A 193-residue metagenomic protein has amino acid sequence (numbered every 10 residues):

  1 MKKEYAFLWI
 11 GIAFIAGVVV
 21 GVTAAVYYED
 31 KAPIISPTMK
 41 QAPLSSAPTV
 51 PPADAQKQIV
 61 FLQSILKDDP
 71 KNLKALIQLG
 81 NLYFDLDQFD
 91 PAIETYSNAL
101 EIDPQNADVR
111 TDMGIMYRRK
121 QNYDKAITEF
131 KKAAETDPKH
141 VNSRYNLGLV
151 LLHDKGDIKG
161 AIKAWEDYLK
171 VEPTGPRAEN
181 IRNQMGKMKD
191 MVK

Functional and structural regions predicted by a protein language model:
M1-V60: Long, contiguous interaction/recruitment modules in multidomain scaffold/adaptor proteins
S64-I65, N98-A99, K132-A133, D167-Y168: Canonical positions in the second alpha-helix
D68-D69, I102, T136-D137, V171-T174: Structural marker of alpha-solenoid helical repeat scaffolds
L73-K74, A107-D108, V141-N142, P176: Helix-start (N-cap) detector for alpha-helical repeat units in TPR-like alpha-solenoids, especially tetratricopeptide
Q78, D112, N146, N180-Q184: Canonical tetratricopeptide repeat
F84, T111, R118, L152-H153: Position-specific recognition of the canonical hydrophobic site in helix A of tetratricopeptide repeat
L86, K120, D154-K155, V192: Structural motif corresponding to the intra-repeat A-B loop/turn of tetratricopeptide repeats
